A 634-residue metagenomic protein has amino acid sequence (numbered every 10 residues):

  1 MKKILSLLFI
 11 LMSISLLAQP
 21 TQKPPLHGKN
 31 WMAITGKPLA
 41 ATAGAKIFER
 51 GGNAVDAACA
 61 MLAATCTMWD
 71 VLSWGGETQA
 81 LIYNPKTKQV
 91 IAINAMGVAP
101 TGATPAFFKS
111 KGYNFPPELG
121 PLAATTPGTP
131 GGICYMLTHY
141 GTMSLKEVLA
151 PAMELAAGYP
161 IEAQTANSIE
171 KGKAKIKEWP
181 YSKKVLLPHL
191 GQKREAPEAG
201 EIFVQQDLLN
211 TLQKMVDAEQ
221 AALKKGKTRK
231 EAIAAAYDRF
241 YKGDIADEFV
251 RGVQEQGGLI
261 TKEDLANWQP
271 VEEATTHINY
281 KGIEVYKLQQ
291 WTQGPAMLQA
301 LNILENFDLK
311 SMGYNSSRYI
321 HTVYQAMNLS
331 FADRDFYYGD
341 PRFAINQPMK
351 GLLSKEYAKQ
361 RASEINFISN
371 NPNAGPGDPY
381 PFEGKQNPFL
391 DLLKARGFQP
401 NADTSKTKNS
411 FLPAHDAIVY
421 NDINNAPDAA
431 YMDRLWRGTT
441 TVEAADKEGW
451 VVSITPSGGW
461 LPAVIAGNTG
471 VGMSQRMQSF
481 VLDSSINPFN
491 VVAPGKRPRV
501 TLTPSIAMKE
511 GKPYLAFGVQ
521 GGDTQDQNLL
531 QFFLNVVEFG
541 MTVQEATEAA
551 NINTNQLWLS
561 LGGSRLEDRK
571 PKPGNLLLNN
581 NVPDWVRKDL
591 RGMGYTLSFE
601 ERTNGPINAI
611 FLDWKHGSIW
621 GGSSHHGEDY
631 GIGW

Functional and structural regions predicted by a protein language model:
I4-I14: Sec-dependent N-terminal signal peptides
Q19-T42, K46, G52-A235, F240-T292 (+1 more regions): Noncatalytic scaffold domains of N-terminal-nucleophile
V55-M61, K146-A157, F240-G243, F249-V250 (+3 more regions): Short, well-structured alpha-helical segments that form the helix of a local strand-helix-strand
T67-A92, K109, R251, L259-T261 (+5 more regions): Active-site rim segments in enzyme catalytic domains, especially the processed small/beta chain of N-terminal
G294-K310, A507-L515, D523-T547: M16/insulysin-pitrilysin zinc metalloprotease superfamily fold
L309-S457, E601: Internal maturation/activation junctions in enzymes
F331, E448, G495-P498, L529-L530 (+1 more regions): Extended C-terminal subregions enriched in glycine
